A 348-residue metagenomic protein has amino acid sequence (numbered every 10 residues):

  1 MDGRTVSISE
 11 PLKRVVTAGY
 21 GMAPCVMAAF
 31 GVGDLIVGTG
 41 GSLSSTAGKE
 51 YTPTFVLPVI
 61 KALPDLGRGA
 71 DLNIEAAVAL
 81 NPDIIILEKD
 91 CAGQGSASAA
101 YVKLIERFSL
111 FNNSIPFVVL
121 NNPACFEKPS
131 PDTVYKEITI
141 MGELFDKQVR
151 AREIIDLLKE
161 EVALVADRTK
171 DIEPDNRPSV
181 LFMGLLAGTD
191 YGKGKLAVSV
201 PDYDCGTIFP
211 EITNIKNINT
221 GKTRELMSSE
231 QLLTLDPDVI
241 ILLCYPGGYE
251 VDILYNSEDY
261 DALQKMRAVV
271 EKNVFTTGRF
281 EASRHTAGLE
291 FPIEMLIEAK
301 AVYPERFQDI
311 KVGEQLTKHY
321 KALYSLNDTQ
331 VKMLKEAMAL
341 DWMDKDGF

Functional and structural regions predicted by a protein language model:
D2-G31, E160, L186-A187, K193: Conserved H-X4-D acyltransferase segment
T5, I84, Y101-Y191, T276-F348: Extracytoplasmic substrate-binding proteins
R14-G19, V37-G40, I84-E88, P116-L120 (+4 more regions): Structural recognition of the beta-strand scaffold that forms the well-ordered cores of secreted hydrolase catalytic
T17-A18, A23-L80, I84-A97, I215-G221: A short, structured surface patch at a secondary-structure boundary
G21-P24, S42-T46, I84-I85, D90-G95 (+6 more regions): Solvent-exposed loop/turn segments at secondary-structure junctions within structured extracellular/periplasmic domains
C91-S109, Y245-S257: A ligand-binding cleft/hinge motif common to bilobed small-molecule-binding domains
G194-R224: Alpha-helical, coiled-coil/dimerization segments enriched in small aliphatic residues
V239-V302: Active-site/pore-lining binding-face segments in mid-to-C-terminal subdomains
